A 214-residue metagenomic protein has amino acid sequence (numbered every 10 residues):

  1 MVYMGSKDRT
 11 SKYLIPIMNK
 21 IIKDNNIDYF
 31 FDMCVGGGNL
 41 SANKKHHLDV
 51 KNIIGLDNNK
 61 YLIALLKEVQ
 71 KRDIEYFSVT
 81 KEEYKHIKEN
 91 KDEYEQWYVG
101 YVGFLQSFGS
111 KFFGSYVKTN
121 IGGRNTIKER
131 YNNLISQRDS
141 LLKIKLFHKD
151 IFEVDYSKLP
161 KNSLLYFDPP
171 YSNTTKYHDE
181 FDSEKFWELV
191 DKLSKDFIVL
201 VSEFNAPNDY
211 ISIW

Functional and structural regions predicted by a protein language model:
M1-N43, H47: S-adenosyl-L-methionine
L14-I15, F30-K44, G55-K60, L105-F108 (+3 more regions): Conserved proline-anchored active-site loop of SAM-dependent methyltransferases that bridges a beta-strand
N19-K23, V154-K161: Short amphipathic alpha-helix with an adjacent loop that forms part of the alpha/beta core around
N25-D28, V50-N52, P160-N162, D196: A general structural motif
G36-N39, Y131-L134, S202-P207: Short, polar loop motifs at secondary-structure junctions
H47, K51-H148, F152-E153: Class I S-adenosyl-L-methionine-dependent methyltransferase module
I63, Y156, T174: Conserved protein kinase catalytic core
S163-W214: Conserved acidic-Pro-Pro-aromatic motif
